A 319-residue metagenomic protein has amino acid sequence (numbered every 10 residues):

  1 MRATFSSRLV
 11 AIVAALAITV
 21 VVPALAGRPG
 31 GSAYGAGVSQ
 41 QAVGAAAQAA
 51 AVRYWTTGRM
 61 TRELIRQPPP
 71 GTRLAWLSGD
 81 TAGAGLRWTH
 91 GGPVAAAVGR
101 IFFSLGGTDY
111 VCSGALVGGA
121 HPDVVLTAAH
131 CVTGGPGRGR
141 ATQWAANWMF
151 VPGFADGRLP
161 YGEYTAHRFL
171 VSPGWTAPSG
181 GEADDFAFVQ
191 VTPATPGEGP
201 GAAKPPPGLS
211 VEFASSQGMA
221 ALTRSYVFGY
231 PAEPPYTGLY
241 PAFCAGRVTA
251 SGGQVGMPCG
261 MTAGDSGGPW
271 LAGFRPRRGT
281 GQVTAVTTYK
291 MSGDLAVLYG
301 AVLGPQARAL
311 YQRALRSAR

Functional and structural regions predicted by a protein language model:
R2-A3, V10, V22-G119: Protease-domain processing segments flanking chymotrypsin-fold serine proteases, especially trypsin-like
T56, I101, G114, D123 (+6 more regions): Terminal peptide-recognition signature
A84-D109, V117-G118, G139-E198: Conserved catalytic-core segment of clan PA serine endopeptidases
A96, H121-D123, A221-R224, G252-G253 (+1 more regions): Loop/turn elements at helix/coil->beta-strand transitions in domains of secreted/extracellular proteins
C131-V132, F154-R158, P193-P196, P231-E233 (+2 more regions): Acidic glycine-/aspartate-rich tracts in secreted/extracellular proteins
A166, E182-P258: Chymotrypsin/trypsin-fold serine protease catalytic domain
G260-V286: Catalytic nucleophile loop of clan PA
T284-R319: C-terminal cap/linker of serine protease catalytic domains
